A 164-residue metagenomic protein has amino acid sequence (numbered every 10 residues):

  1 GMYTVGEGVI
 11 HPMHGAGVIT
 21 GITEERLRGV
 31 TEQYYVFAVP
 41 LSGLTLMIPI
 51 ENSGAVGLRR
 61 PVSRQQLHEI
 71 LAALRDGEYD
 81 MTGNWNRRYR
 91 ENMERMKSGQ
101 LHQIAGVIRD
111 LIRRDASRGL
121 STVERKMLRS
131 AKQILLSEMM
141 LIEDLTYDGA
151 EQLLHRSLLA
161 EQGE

Functional and structural regions predicted by a protein language model:
G1-V56: A positional/architectural concept
E51-E164: Charge/polar-rich, low-complexity and marginally structured segments
